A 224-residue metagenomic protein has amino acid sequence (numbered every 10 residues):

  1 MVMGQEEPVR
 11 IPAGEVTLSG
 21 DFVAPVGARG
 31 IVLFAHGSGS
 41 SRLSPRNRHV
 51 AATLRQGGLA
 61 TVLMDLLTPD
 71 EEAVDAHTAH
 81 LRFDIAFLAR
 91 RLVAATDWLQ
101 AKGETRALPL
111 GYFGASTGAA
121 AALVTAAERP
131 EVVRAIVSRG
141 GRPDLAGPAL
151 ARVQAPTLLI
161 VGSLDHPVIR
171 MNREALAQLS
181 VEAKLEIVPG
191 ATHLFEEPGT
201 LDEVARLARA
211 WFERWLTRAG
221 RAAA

Functional and structural regions predicted by a protein language model:
V2, P8-T105, L194-G199, E203: Serine-hydrolase catalytic machinery in alpha/beta-hydrolase-like enzymes
E104-S116: Alpha/beta-hydrolase fold nucleophile elbow
A115-A119, G141, L164: Active-site loop->helix "elbow" adjoining a glycine-rich segment at hydrolase catalytic centers
E131-P143: A conserved short beta-strand
V153, L159-V161: Short beta-strand/loop motif that positions the catalytic acidic residue of the alpha/beta-hydrolase fold
H166-M171: Conserved alpha/beta-hydrolase "acid-adjacent" motif
L179-L194: Catalytic histidine neighborhood in serine/cysteine hydrolases with alpha/beta-hydrolase-type architecture
G199-A224: Catalytic active-site module of serine/aspartate enzymes centered on a nucleophile-bearing elbow/loop
